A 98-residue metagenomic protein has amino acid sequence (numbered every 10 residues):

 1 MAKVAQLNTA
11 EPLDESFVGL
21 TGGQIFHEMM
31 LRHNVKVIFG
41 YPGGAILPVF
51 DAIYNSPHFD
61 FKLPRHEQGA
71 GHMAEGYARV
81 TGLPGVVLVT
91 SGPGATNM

Functional and structural regions predicted by a protein language model:
A2-G94: Thiamine diphosphate
N97-M98: Small-aliphatic-rich amphipathic alpha-helix that forms the alpha element of a beta-alpha
